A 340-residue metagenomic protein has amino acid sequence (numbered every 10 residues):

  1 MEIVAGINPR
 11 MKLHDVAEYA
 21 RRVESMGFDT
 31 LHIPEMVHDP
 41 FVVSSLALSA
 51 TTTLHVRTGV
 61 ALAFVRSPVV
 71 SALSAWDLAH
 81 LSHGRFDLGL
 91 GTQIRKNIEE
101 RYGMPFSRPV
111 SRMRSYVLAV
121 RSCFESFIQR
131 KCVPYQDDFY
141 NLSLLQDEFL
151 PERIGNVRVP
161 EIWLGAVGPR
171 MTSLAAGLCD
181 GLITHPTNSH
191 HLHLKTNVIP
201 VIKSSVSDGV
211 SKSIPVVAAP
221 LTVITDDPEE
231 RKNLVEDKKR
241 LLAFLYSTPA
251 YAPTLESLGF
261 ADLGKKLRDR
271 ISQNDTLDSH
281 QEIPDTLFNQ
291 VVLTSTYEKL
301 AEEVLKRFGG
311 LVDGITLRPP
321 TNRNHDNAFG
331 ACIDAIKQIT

Functional and structural regions predicted by a protein language model:
M1-F28, A79, D87, R121 (+8 more regions): C-terminal amphipathic alpha-helical "assembly" element that mediates oligomerization/partner interfaces or acts as
M1-T58, F64, V159-P160: N-terminal beta1-alpha1-beta2 module of alpha/beta enzyme domains
E2-H14, A61-P68, N156-V167, T222-T225 (+1 more regions): Active-site mouth loops of central-metabolism enzymes
I3-I7, L31-I33, V56-G59, F86-L90 (+4 more regions): Hydrophobic faces of well-ordered beta-strands that scaffold small-molecule active sites in alpha/beta enzyme cores
G27-D29, A50-L54, S82, L174-I183 (+1 more regions): Glycine-enriched alpha-helix->loop->beta-strand junction motifs that scaffold or abut catalytic
V43-A61, V65, Y116, K203-S205 (+1 more regions): Alpha-helix-loop-beta-strand connector modules within alpha/beta enzyme cores
P68-W76, T225-V235: Catalytic cores of alpha/beta
A75, H80-F86, L90-G181, H185-I214 (+1 more regions): Internal, glycine-rich beta/alpha segment that forms the wall or movable "lid" of small-molecule/cofactor binding
